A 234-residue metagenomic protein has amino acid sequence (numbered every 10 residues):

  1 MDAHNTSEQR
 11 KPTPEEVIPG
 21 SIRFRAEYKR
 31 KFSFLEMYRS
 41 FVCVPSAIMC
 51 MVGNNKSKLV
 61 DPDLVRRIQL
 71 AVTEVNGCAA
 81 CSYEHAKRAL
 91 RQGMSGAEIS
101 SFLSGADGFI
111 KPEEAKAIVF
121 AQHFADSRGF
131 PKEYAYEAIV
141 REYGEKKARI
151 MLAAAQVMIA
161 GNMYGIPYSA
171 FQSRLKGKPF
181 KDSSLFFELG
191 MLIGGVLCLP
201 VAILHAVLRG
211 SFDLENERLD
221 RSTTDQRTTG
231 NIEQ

Functional and structural regions predicted by a protein language model:
M1-Q234: Hydrophobic alpha-helical segments
